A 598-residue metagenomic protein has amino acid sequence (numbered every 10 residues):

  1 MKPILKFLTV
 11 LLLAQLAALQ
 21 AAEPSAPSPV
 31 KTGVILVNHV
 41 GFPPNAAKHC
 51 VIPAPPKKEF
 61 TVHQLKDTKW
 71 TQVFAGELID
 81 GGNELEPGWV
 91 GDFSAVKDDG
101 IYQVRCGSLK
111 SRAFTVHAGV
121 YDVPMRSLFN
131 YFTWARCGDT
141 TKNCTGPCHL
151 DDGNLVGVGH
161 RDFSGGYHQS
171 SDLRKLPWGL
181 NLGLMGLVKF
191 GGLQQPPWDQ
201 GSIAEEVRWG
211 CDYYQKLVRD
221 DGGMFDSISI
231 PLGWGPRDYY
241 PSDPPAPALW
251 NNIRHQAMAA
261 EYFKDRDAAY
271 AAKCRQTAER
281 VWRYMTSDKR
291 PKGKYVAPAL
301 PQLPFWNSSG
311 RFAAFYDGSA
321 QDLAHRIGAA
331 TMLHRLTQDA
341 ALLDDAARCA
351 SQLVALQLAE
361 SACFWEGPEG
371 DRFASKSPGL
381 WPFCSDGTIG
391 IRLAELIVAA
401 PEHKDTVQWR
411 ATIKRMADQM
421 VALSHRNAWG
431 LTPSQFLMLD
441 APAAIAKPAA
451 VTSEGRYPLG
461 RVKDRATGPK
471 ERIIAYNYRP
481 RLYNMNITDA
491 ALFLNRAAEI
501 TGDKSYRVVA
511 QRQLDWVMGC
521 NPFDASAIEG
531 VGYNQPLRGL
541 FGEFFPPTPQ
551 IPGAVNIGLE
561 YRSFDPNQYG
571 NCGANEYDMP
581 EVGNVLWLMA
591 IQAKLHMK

Functional and structural regions predicted by a protein language model:
M1-K6: Positively charged n-region of N-terminal signal peptides that target proteins for export
F7-A18: Bacterial N-terminal signal peptides
A22-E23, P29-K31, Q64-E86, K97-D99 (+2 more regions): Glycan-recognition and catalytic cores of secretory/periplasmic carbohydrate-active enzymes
T32-P55: Contiguous beta-strand segments within globular domains
K48-P53, T68-T71, A75-E77, G91: Alpha-mannosidase-like glycoside hydrolase catalytic domains involved in N-glycan trimming, generalizing to other
P56-T61, G100: Short beta-strand/loop motifs in extracellular/secreted proteins, especially within beta-sandwich accessory domains
G91-K97: Short, hydrophobic beta-strand segments
V116-A118: Interdomain boundary/hinge segments at the C-termini of tandem beta-sandwich modules
